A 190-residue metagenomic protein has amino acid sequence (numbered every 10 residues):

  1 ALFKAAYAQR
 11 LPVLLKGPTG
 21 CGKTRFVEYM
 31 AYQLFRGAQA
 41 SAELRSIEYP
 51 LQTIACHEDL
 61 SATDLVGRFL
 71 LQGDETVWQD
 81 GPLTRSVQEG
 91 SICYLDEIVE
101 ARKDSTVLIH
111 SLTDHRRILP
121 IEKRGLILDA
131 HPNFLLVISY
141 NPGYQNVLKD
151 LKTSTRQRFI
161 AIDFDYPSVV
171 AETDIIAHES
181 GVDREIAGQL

Functional and structural regions predicted by a protein language model:
A1-G188: AAA+ P-loop NTPase catalytic core and its hallmark functional loops
